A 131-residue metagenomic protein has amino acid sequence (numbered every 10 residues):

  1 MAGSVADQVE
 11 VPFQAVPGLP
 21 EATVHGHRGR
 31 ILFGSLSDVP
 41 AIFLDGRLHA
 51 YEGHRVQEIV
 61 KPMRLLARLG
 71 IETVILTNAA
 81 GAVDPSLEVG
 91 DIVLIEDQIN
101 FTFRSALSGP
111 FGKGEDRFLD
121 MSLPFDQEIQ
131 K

Functional and structural regions predicted by a protein language model:
M1-S122: Metabolite-binding pocket within alpha/beta catalytic cores that recognizes anionic/polar moieties
P124-K131: Active-site rim beta-loop-alpha module in soluble metabolic enzymes
